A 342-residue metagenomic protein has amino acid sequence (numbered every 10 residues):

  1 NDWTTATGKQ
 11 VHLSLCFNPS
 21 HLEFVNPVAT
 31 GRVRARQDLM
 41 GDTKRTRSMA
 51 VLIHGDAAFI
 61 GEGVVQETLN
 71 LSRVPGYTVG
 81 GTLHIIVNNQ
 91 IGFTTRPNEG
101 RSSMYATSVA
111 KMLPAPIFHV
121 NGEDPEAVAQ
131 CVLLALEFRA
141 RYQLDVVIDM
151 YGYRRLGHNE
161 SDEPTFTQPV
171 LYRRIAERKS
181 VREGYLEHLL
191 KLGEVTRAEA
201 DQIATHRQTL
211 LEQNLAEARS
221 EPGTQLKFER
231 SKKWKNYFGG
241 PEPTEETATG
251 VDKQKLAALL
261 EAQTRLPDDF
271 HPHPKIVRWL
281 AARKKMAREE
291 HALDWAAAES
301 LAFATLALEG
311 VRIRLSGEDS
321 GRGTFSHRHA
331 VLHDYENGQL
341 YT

Functional and structural regions predicted by a protein language model:
N1-P114, F118, R328, L332-T342: Cofactor-binding active-site loop characterized by glycine-rich and histidine/acidic residues
A6, Y105-C131, R178-E199: Conserved thiamine diphosphate
V25, A29, V65, A129-L133 (+1 more regions): Short, hydrophobic/amphipathic alpha-helical packing segments that form internal helix faces or helix-helix interfaces
R34-G41, L71-R73, A106, L134-E137 (+3 more regions): Generic recognition of flexible, low-complexity loop/linker segments
V51-H54, I60-E62, I85-N88, F118-N121 (+4 more regions): Generic beta-strand/beta-sheet core signal
V64-T68, V109, Q130-A135, H206: Alpha-helical scaffold elements adjacent to nucleotide-binding pockets in ATP/GTP-utilizing enzyme cores
G92-S103, K111-V147, Y151-G157, S161 (+1 more regions): Conserved phosphate-handling catalytic cores of large alpha/beta enzymes
L144-V146, G152-T342: Flexible, glycine-rich loop/tail regions that form catalytic "lids" or insertion modules at the edges of active sites
